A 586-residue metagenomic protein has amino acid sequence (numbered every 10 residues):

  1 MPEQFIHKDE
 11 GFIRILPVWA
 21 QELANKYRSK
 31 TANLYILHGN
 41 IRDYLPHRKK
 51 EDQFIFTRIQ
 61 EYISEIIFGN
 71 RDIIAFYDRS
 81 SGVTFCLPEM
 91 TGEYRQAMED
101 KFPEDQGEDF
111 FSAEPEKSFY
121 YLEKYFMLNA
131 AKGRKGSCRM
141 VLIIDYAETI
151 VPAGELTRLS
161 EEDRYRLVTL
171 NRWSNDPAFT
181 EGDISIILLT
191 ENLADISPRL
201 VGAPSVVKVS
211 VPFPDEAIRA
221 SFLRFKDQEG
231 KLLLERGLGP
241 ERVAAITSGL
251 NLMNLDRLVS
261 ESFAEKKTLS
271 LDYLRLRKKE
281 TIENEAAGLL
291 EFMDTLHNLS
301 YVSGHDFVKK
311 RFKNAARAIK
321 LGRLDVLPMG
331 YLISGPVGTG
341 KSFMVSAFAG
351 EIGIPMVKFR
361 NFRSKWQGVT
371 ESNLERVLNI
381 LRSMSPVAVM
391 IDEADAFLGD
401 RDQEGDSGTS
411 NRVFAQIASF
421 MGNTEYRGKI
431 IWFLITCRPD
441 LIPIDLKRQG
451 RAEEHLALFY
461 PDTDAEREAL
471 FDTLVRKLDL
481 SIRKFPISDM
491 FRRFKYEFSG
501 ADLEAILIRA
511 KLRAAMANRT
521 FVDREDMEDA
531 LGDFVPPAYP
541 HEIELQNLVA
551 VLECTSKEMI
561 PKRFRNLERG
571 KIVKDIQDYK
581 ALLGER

Functional and structural regions predicted by a protein language model:
P2-N33, K279-G288: A short, basic N-terminal segment
E10-G11, P17-Y27, Y35, E51-E229 (+1 more regions): Walker A/P-loop NTP-binding motif of AAA+ ATPase domains
L23, N284-E351, N379, S383-M384 (+2 more regions): C-terminal engagement/docking regions of AAA+ P-loop ATPases
L200, K267-L299: Conserved ASCE P-loop NTPase core motifs with emphasis on AAA+ ATPases
F222, L232-L250: Amphipathic alpha-helical segments of the small helical/lid subdomains adjacent to P-loop NTPase cores
A245-Y273, R317-L321, R493-E525, D529-P540: AAA+ ATPase "lid" subdomain C-terminal helix
